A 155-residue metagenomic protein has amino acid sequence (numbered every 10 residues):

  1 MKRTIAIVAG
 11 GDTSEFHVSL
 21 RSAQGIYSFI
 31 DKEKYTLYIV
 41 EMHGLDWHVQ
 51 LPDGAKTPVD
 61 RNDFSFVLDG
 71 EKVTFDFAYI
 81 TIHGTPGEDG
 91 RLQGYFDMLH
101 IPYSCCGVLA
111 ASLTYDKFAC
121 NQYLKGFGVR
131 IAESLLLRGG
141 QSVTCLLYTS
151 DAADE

Functional and structural regions predicted by a protein language model:
M1-S104, V108-L109, L113-Y115, A119 (+1 more regions): ATP-binding N-terminal substructure of ATP-dependent carboxylate-amine bond-forming enzymes
S19, A132-L136, S150: Glycine-rich phosphate-binding loop of ATP-grasp-fold ATP-dependent ligases
D97-I101, V129, D154: A generic structural signal for secondary-structure junctions that act as hinges or helix/strand caps at the edges
D116-L135: Short, glycine-/small-residue-rich phosphate/pyrophosphate-handling segment
Y148-E155: Conserved small/polar residues in nucleotide/adenosyl-binding loops
